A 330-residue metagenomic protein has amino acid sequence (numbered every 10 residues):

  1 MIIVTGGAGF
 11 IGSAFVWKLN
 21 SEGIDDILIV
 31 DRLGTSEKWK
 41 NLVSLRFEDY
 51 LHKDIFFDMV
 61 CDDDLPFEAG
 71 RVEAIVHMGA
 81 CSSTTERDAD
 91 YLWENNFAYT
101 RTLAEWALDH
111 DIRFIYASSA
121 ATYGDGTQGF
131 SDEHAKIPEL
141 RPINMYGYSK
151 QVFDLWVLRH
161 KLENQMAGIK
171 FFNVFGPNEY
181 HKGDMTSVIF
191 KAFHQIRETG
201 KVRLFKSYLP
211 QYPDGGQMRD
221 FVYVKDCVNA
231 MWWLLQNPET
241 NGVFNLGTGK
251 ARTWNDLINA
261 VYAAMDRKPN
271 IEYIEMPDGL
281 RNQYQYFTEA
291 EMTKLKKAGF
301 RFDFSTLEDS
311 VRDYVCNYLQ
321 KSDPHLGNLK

Functional and structural regions predicted by a protein language model:
I3-E22: N-terminal Rossmann NAD(P)H-binding glycine-rich loop of SDR-like oxidoreductase domains
I29-F57: Glycine-rich phosphate-binding loop and adjoining beta1-alpha1-beta2 segment of Rossmann-like nucleotide-binding folds
S44, K53-D54, M59-N95: NAD(P)H-binding glycine-rich loop region in Rossmannoid oxidoreductase-like domains and their noncatalytic homologs
E94, A98-T102, D109, R113 (+3 more regions): Catalytic helix-loop patch of NAD(P)-dependent Rossmann-fold dehydrogenases
V174-F190, E198, L209, P213-Q217 (+4 more regions): Glycine/proline-rich active-site loop of Rossmann-fold NAD(P)-dependent oxidoreductases
S207-D214, V243, I258, D266-F287: C-terminal "lid/loop" region of Rossmann-like NAD(P)-dependent oxidoreductases
V224, D278-R301: Conserved C-terminal active-site "lid" loop/helix of NAD(P)H-dependent oxidoreductases that clamps the redox cofactor
S305-K330: Amphipathic terminal alpha-helices
